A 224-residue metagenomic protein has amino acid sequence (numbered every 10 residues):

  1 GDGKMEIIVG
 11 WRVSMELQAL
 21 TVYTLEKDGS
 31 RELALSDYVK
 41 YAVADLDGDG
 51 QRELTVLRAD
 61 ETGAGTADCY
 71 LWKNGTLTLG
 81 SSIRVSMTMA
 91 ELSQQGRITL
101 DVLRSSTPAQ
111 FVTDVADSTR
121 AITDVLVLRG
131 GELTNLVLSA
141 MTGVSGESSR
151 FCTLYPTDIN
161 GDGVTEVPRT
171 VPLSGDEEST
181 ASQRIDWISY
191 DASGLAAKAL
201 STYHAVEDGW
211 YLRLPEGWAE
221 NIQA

Functional and structural regions predicted by a protein language model:
G1-A224: Beta-propeller-forming repeat regions
